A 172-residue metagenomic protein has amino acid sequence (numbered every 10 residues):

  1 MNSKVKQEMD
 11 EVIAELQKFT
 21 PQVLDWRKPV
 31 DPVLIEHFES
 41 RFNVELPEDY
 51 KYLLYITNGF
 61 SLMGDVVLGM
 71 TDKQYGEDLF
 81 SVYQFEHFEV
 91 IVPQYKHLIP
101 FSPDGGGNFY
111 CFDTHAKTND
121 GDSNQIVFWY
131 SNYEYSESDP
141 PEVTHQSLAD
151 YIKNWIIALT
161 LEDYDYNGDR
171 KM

Functional and structural regions predicted by a protein language model:
M1-Y110, Y164-K171: A surface-exposed partner-binding patch
N2, T71, D78-Q84, T118 (+4 more regions): Serine/threonine-rich low-complexity intrinsically disordered regions
V30, Y133-E134, L159: Short, isolated positions within intrinsically disordered regulatory regions of eukaryotic proteins
P100-S102, P141-Y151: Active-site scaffold segments
F112-Q146: Segments surrounding the PLD/"HKD" phosphodiesterase catalytic module and close analogs
Q146, D150-M172: Acidic, proline/glycine-rich low-complexity IDRs
